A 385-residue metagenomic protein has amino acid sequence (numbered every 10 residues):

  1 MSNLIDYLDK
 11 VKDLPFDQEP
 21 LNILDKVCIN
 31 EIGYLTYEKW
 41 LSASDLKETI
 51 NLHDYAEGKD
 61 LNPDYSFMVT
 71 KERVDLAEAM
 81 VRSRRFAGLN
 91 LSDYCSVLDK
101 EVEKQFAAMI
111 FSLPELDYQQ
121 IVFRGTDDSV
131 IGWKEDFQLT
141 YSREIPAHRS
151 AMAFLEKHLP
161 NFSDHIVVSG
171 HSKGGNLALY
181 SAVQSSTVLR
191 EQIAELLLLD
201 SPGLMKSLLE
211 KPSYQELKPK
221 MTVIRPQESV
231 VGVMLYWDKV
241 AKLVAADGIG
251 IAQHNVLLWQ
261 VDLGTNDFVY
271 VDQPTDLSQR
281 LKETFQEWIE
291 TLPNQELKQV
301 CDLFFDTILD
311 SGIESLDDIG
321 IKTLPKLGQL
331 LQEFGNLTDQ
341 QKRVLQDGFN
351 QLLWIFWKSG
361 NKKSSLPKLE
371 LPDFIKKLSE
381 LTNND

Functional and structural regions predicted by a protein language model:
M1-L24, I29-N30, Y34-L89, D93-Q119 (+2 more regions): Alpha/beta hydrolase fold serine-hydrolase catalytic domain that processes acyl esters and thioesters
S169-G174, A178: Gly/Ala-rich beta-loop-alpha elbow adjacent to hydrolase catalytic centers
A178-T187: Short glycine-enriched nucleophile-adjacent loop and the immediately C-terminal alpha-helix near the catalytic center
